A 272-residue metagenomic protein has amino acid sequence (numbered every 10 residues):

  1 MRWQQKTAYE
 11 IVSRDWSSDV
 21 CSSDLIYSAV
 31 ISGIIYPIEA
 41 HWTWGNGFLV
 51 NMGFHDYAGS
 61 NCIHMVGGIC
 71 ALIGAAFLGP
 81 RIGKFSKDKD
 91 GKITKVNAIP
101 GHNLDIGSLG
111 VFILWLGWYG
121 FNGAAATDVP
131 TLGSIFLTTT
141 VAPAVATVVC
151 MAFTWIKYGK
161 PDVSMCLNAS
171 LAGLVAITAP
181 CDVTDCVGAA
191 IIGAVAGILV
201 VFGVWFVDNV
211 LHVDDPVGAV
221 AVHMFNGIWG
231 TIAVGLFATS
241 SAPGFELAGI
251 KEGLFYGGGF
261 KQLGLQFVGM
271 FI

Functional and structural regions predicted by a protein language model:
M1-C21: Single conserved hydrophobic/aromatic residue that forms the stacking wall/gate of nucleotide- or nucleobase-binding
S18, S23-I272: Glycine- and aromatic-enriched membrane alpha-helices
